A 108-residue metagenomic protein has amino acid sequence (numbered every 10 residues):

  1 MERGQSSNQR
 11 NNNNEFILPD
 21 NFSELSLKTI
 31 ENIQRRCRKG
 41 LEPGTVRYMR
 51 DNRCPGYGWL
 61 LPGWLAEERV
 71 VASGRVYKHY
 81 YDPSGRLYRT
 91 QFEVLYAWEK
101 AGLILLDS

Functional and structural regions predicted by a protein language model:
M1-K39: Intrinsically disordered, low-complexity regulatory regions of plant transcription factors
E2, T29-S108: Signature of WW domains and closely related Tyr/Trp-rich beta-sheet microdomains in eukaryotic regulatory proteins
